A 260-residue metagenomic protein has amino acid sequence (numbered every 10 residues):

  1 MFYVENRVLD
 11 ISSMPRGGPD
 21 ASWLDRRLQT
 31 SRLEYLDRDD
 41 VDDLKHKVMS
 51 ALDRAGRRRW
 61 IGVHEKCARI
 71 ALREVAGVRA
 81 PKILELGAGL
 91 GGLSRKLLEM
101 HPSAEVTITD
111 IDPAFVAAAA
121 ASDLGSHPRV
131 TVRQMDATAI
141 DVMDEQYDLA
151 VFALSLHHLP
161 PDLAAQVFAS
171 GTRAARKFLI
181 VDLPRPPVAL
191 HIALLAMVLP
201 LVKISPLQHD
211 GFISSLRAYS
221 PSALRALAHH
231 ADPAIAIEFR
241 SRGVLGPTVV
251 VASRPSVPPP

Functional and structural regions predicted by a protein language model:
M1-R38: N-terminal auxiliary segments of SAM/dcSAM-dependent transferases
Y35-D37, D42-C67: Class I SAM-dependent methyltransferase Rossmann-like catalytic core, especially the SAM/SAH-binding loop
R79-G89: Conserved class I S-adenosyl-L-methionine
L84, G92-A139: Class I SAM-dependent methyltransferase SAM/SAH-binding core
L149-D162: A short SAM/SAH-binding and catalytic strip from SAM-dependent methyltransferases
L159-G171: A short, conserved alpha-helix within the catalytic core of class I
A175-L183: Conserved beta-strand signature within the Rossmann-like core of class I S-adenosyl-L-methionine
L183-A231, F239-R240: C-terminal alpha-helical "lid/dimerization" subdomain adjacent to the S-adenosyl-L-methionine
